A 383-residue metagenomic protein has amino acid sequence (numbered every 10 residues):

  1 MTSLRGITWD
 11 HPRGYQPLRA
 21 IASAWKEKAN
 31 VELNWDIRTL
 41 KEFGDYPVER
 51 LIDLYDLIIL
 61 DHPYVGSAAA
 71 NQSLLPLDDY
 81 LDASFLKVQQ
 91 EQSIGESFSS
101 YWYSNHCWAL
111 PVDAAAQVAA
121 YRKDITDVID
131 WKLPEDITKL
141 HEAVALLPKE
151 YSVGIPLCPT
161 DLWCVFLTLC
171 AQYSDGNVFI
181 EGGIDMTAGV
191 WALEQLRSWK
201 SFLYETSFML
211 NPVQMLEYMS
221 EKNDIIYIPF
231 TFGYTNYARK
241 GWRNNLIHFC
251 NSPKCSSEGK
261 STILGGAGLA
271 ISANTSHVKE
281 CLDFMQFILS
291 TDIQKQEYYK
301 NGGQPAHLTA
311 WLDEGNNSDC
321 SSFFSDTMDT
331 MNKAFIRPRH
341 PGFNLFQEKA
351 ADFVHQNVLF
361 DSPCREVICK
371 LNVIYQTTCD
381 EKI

Functional and structural regions predicted by a protein language model:
M1-Y64, T377-I383: Conserved N-terminal structural module of periplasmic/extracytoplasmic solute-binding proteins
I37-Y46, K139, S207-Y218: Short helix-initiation/N-cap motifs at beta->coil->alpha
V65-V118, C250: Hinge/lid segment of periplasmic solute-binding proteins
W108-L110, H141-G182, I225: Extracytoplasmic/periplasmic solute-binding protein
I180-N211: Glycine-centered hinge/linker elements that transmit conformational signals in sensory and ligand-binding systems
W199-S276: Extracytoplasmic/periplasmic substrate-binding proteins
Q214, A267-G303: Bilobed periplasmic-binding protein/Venus flytrap-like ligand-binding cleft at the lobe interface of extracytoplasmic
Y299-D352, Q356: Long, aromatic- and glycine/proline-rich binding clefts that accommodate carbohydrate-like moieties
